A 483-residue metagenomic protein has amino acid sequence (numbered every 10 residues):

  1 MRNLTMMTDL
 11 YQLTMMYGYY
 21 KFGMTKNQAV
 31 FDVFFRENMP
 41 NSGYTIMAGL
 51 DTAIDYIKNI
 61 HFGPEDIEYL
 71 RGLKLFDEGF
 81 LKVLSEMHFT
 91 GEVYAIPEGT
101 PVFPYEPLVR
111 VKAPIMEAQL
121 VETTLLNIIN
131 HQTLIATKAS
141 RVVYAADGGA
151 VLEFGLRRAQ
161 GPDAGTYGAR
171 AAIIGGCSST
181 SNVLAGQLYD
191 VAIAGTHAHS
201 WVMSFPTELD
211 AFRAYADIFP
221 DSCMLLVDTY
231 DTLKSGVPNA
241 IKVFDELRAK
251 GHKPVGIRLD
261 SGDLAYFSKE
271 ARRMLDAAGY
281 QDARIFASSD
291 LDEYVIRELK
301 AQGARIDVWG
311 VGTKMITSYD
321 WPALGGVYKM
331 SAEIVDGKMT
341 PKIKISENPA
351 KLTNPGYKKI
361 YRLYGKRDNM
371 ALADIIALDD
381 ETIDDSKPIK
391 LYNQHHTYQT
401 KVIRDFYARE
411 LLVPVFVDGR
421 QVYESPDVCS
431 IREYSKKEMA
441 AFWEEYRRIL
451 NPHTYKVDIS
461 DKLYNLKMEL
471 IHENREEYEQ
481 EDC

Functional and structural regions predicted by a protein language model:
M1-D221, R248, K329-C483: Ordered alpha/beta subdomains of enzyme catalytic regions
S200-A371: Glycine-rich phosphate/ribose-binding loops and adjacent secondary-structure elements that form binding surfaces
